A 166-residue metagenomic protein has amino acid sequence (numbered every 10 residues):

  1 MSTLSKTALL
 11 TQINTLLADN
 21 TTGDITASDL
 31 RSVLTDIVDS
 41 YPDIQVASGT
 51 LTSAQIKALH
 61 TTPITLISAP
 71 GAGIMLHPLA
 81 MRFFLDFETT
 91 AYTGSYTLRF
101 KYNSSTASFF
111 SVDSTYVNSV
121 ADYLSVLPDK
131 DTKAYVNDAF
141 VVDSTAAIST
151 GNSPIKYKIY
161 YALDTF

Functional and structural regions predicted by a protein language model:
M1-P42: Extracellular "spike/adhesin" assembly and maturation modules and analogous cytosolic coiled-coil scaffolds
L9-L17, T52-I67: Short amphipathic alpha-helical segments and their helix-coil junctions
N20, G71-G73, S95, N118-Y123 (+2 more regions): Glycine-centered loop/turn motifs
S32-T61: Glycine-rich, low-complexity segments
K57-S105, S153-D164: Beta-rich globular "head" domains
T62-I67, V126-P128, S144: Short structured motifs
Y92-K133: Terminal beta-strand-rich extracellular "head" domains that mediate receptor/glycan or other ligand binding
K130-K156: Noncatalytic modules at the cell exterior or secretory-pathway interfaces, chiefly beta-strand-rich lectin/adhesion
